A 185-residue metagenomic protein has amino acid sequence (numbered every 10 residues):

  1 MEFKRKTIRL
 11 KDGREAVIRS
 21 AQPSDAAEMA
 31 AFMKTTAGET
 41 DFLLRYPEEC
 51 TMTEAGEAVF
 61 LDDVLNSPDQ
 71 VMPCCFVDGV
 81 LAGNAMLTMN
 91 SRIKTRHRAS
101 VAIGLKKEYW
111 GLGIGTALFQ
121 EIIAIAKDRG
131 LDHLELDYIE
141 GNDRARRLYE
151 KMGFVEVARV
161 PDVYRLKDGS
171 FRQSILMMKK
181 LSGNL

Functional and structural regions predicted by a protein language model:
M1-R14, D168-L185: Terminal substrate-recognition subdomain of acyl/acetyltransferases
A16-E28, K180: A short beta-loop-alpha structural element at the N-terminal edge of CoA-dependent acyl/N-acetyltransferase catalytic
A31-E48: Helix-loop element at the rim of GNAT/NAT acetyltransferase active sites that forms part of the acceptor-substrate
A37, E49-H97, A102-K106, F119-Q120 (+1 more regions): Acetyl-CoA-dependent GNAT
I103-E108, L112, E140-G141: Active-site acidic-Proline motif in GNAT/NAT acetyltransferases
Y109, G113-E121: Conserved acetyl-CoA pyrophosphate-binding loop and the N-cap/start of the following alpha-helix in GNAT-like
F119, A126-D137: Conserved GNAT acetyl-CoA-binding A-motif
E135-Y138, E150, V155-S170: Conserved catalytic-core motifs of GNAT/GCN5-like acyltransferases
